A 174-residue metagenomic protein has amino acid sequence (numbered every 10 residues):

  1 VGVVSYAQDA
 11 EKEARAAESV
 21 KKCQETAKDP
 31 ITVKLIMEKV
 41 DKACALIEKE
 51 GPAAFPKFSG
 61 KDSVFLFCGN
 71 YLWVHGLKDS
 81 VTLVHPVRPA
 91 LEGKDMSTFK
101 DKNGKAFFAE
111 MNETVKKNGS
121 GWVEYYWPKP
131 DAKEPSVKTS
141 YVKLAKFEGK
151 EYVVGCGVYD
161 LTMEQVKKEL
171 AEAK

Functional and structural regions predicted by a protein language model:
V1-K174: N-terminal membrane-sensor/transducer module of prokaryotic signaling receptors
